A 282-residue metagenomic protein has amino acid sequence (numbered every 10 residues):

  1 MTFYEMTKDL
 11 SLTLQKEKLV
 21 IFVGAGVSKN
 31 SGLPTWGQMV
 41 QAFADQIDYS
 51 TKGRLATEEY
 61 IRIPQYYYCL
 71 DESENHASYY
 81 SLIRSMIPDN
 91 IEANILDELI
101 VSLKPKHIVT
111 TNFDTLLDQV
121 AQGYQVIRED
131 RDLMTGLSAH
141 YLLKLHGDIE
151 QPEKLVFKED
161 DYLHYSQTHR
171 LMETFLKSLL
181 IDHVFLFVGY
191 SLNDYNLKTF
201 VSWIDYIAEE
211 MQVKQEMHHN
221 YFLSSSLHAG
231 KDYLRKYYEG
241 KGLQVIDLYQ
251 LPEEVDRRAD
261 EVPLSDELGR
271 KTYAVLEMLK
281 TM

Functional and structural regions predicted by a protein language model:
M1-I21, V27, S31, V101-K104 (+4 more regions): SIR2/sirtuin-family catalytic core signature
M1-V109, D114-V120: Gly/serine-rich nucleotide phosphate-binding loop at the start of the catalytic core of nucleotide/ADP-ribose-handling
F22, V109, L142-K144, L186-F187: Structural motif
N94, V156-K158, N193: Residue-level signal for threonine
D97, D114, A139-L142, E173: Hydrophobic, well-ordered secondary-structure segments
K144-I149, S224: Short, structured patches in soluble enzyme cores that scaffold and shape functional sites
G147, P152-L171: A short, charged helix-loop
